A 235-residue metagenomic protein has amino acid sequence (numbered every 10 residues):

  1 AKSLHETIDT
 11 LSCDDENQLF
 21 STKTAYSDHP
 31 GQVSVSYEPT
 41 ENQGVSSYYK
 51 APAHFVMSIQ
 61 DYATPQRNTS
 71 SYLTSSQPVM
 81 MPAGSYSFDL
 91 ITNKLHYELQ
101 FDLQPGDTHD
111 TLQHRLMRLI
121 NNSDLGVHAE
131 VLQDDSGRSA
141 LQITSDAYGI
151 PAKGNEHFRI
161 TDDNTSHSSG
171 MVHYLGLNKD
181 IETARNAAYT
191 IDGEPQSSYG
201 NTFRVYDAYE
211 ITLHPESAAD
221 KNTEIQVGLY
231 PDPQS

Functional and structural regions predicted by a protein language model:
S3: Acidic/charged coordination and interface sites in well-structured regions
E6-S235: Bacterial flagellar/type III secretion structural subunits and associated motility module proteins, recognized via
